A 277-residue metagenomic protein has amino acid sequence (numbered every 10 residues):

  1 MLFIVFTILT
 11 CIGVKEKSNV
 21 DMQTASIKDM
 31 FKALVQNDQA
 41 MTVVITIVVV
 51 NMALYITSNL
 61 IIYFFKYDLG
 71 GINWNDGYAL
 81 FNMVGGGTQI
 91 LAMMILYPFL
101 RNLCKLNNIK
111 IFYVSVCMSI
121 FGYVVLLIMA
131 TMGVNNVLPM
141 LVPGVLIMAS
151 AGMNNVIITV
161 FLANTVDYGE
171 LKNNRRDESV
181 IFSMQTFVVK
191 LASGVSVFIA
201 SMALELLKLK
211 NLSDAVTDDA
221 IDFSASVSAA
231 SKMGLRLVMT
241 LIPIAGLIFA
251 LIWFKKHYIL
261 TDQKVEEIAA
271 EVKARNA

Functional and structural regions predicted by a protein language model:
M1-A277: Membrane-embedded alpha-helical bundles of multi-pass transporters/translocases, especially carrier/permease families
